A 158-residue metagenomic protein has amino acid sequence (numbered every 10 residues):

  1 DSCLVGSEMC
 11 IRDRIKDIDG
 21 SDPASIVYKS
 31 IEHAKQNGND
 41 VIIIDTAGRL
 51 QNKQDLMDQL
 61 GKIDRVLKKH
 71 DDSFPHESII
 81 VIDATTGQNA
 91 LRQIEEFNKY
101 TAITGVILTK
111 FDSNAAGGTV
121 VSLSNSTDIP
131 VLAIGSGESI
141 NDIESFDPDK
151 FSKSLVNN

Functional and structural regions predicted by a protein language model:
D1-G6, C10-I11: Single conserved hydrophobic/aromatic residue that forms the stacking wall/gate of nucleotide- or nucleobase-binding
E8, K16-Y28: Conserved nucleic-acid-binding Ia/Ib motif block in the N-terminal RecA-like helicase ATPase lobe
I11-D13, S154: Non-catalytic terminal/linker segments enriched in charged/polar, low-complexity residues
R12, G38-D40: Short, high-confidence coil segments that cap the C-terminus of an alpha-helix and link into the following beta-strand
D13-R14, V131: Hydrophobic beta-strand scaffold residues
P23-Q36, Q51-N157: Conserved catalytic-core segment of NTP-binding enzymes
I43-I44, I107: Walker B beta-strand of ABC/ABC-like P-loop ATPase nucleotide-binding domains, specifically the conserved hydrophobic
A47-R49: Short glycine-rich anion-binding loops that position phosphate/pyrophosphate groups of nucleotides and phosphorylated
